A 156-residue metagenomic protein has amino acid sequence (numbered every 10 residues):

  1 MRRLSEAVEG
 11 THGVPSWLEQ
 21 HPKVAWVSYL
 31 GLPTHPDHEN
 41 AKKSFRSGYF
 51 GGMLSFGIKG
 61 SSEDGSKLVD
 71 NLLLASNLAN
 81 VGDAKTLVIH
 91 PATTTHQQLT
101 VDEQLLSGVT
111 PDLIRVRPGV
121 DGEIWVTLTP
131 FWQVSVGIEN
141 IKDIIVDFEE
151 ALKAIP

Functional and structural regions predicted by a protein language model:
M1-R2, E63, P111, T129: Generic structural microfeature
M1-R2, G51-K59, R115-G119, Q133-G137: Short, well-ordered beta-strand elements within core beta-sheets of diverse protein domains
R2, H12-T86, L99-L106: Conserved small-domain helix->loop->beta segment predominantly found in fold-type I
S5, S66, W132: Short alpha-helical basic/polar micro-motif
T86-P156: PLP-dependent enzyme catalytic core of the Aspartate aminotransferase-like
